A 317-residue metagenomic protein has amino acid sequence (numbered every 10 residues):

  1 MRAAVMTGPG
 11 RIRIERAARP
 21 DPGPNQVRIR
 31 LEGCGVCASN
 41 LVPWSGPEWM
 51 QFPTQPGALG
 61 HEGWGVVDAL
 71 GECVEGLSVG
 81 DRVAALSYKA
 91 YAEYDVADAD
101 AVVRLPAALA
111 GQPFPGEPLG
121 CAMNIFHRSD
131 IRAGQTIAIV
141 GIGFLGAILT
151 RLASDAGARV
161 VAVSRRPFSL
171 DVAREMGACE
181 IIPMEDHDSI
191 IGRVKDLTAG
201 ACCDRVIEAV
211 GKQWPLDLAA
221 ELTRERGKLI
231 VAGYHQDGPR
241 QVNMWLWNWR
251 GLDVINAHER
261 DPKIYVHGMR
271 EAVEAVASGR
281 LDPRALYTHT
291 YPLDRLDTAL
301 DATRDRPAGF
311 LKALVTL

Functional and structural regions predicted by a protein language model:
A18-G35, P47-K89, P106-A108: Glycine-rich beta-strand-centered segment in the early N-terminal region that forms part of a ligand/cofactor-binding
A69, V83-V140: NAD(P)H dinucleotide-binding glycine-rich loop of Rossmann-like/cofactor-binding domains, especially the beta1-alpha1
T136-I139, S154-L218: Adenosine-nucleotide cofactor-binding segment
G146-A147: N-terminal Rossmann-fold NAD(P) dinucleotide-binding loop
I191-K195, G238-T288, T298: C-terminal substrate-binding/catalytic core of Rossmann-like NAD(P)-dependent dehydrogenases/reductases
D217-A220, E225, G268-L317: C-terminal hydrophobic helical "lid"/dimerization subdomain of Rossmann-like NAD(P)H-dependent oxidoreductases
T223-P239, I255: ADP-ribose/adenylate-binding Rossmann-like module
